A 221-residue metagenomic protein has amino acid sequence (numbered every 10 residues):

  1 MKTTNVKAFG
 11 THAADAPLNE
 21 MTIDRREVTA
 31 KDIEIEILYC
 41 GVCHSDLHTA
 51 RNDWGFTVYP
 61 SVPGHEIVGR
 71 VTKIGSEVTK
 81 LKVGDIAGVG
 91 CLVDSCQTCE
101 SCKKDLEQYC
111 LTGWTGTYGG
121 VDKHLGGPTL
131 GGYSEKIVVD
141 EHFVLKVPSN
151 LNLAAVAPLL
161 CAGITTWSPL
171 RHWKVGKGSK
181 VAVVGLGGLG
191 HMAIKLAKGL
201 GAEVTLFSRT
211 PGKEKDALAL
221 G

Functional and structural regions predicted by a protein language model:
K2-F9: Short structural boundary motif marking the start of a folded domain
A13, L38-C40, L186, R209: Cofactor-binding loop segments of dinucleotide-utilizing enzymes, especially the Rossmann-like FAD- and NAD(P)+-binding
R26-C40, D53-K103, Q108, T129-L130 (+1 more regions): Glycine-rich beta-strand-centered segment in the early N-terminal region that forms part of a ligand/cofactor-binding
C43, C91-H142: Cysteine-cluster motifs in flexible loop/terminal segments that predominantly coordinate metals
S45-R51: Cytochrome P450 core scaffold surrounding the K-helix E-X-X-R motif and the conserved "meander" helix-loop region
E135, H142, S149-G221: Mid-domain Rossmann-like dinucleotide-binding core that forms the NAD(H)/NADP(H) cofactor-binding site
